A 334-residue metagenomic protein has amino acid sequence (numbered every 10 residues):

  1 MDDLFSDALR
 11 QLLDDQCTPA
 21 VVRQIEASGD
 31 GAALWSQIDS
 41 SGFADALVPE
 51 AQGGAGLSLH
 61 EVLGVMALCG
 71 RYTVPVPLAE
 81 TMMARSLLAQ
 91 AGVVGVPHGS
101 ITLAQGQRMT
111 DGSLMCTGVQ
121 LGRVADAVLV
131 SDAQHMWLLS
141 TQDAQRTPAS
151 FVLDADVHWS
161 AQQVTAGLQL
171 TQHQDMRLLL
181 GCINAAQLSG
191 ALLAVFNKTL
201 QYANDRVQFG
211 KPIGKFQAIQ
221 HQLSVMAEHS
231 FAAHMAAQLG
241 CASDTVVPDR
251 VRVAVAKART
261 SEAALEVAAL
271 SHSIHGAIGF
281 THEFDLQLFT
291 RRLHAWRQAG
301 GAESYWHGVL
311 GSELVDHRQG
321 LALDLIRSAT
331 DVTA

Functional and structural regions predicted by a protein language model:
M1-Y72, G181-A334: Alpha-helical interface subdomain recognition
E61-V62, E80-A84: Generic hydrophobic, aliphatic-rich segments that mediate packing or membrane embedding
T73-A79, S86-N197, L323-A334: FAD-binding core of flavoproteins
